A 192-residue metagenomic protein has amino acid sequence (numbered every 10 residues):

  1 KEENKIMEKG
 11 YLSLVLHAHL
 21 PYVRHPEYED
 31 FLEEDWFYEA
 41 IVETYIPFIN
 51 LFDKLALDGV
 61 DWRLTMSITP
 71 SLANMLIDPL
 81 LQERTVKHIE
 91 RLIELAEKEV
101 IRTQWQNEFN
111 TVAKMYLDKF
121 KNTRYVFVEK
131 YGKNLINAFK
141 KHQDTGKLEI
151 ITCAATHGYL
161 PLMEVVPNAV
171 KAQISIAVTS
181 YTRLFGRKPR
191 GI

Functional and structural regions predicted by a protein language model:
E2-I192: Carbohydrate-active enzymes and regulators
